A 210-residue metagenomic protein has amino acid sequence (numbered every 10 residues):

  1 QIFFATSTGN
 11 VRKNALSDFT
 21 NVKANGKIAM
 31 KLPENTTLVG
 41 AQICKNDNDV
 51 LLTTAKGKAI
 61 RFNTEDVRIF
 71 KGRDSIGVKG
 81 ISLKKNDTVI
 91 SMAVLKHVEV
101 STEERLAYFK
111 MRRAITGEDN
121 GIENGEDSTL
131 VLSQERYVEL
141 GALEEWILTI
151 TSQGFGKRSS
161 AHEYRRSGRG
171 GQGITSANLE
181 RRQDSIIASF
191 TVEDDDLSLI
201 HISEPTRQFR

Functional and structural regions predicted by a protein language model:
Q1, G26-L51, D74-E144, Q172-L197: Extracellular glycan-binding segments that recognize GlcNAc-based cell-wall polysaccharides
Q1-A15, V22-K23, E34, V39-L52 (+3 more regions): Duplex nucleic acid-engaging cores and interfaces of nucleic-acid transaction enzymes
F4-S7, T54-K56, S82, V94-K96 (+1 more regions): Flexible glycine-/small-residue-rich
G9, G57, V78, G154 (+1 more regions): Residue-level signature of catalytic and energy-coupling elements of molecular machines, predominantly ATP/GTP-dependent
V11-N14, K58-F62, D87, G156-A161 (+2 more regions): Conserved secondary-structure micro-motifs at functional edges
D66-I69, R166: Extended non-catalytic domains of envelope/secretory-pathway proteins
E144-S159: Loop/turn-rich, solvent-exposed surfaces of beta-rich toroidal or solenoidal domains
I200-H201, Q208-R210: Single conserved hydrophobic/aromatic residue that forms the stacking wall/gate of nucleotide- or nucleobase-binding
